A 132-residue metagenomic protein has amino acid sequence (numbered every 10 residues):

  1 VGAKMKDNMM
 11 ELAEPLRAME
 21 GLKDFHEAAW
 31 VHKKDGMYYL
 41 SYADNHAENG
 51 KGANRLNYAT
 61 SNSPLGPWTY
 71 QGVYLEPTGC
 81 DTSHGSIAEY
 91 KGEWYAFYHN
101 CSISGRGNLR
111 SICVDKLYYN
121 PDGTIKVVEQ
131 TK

Functional and structural regions predicted by a protein language model:
V1-K132: Carbohydrate-active catalytic/glycan-binding domains of CAZyme proteins, especially the secreted or lumenal ectodomains
